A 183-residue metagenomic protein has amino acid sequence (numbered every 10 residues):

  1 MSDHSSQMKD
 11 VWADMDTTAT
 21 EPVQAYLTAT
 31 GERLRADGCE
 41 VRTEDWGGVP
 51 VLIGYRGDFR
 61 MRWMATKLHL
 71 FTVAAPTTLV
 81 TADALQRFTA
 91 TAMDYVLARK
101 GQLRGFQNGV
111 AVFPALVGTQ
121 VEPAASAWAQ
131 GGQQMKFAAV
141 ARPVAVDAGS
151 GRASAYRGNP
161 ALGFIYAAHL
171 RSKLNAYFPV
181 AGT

Functional and structural regions predicted by a protein language model:
S2-L79: N-terminal, charge-rich interaction modules
K67-L70, G109-V112, A141-R142: Short, surface-exposed beta-edge/turn micro-motifs
L70-K100: A broadly used, surface-exposed interaction patch
A82, E122-A127, A153-A155: Switch/connector loops and helix/strand junctions flanking conserved nucleotide-binding motifs in nucleotide-processing
L85-F88, S126-Q133: "Short basic amphipathic alpha-helical interaction patches in structured regions
G101-N108, Q133-A138: Arginine/glycine-rich "motif VI" loop of SF2 helicases in the C-terminal RecA-like domain
L103-W128: Nucleic-acid nuclease catalytic cores
G131-T183: Charged, structured surface patches that assemble and position nucleic-acid processing machinery
